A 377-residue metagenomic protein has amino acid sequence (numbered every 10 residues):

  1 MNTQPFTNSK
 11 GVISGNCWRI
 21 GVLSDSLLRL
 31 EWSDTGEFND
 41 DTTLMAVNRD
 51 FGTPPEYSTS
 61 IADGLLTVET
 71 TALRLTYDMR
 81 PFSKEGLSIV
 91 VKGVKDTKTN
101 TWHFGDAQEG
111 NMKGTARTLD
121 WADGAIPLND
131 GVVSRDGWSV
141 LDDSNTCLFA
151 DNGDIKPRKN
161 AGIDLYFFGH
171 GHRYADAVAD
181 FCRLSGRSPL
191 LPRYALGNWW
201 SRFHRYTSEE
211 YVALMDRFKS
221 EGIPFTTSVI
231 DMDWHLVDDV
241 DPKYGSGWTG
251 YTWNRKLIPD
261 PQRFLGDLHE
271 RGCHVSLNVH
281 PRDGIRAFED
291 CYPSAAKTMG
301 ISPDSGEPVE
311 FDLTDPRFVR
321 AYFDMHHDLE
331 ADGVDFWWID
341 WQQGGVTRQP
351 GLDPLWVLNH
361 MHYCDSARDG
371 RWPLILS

Functional and structural regions predicted by a protein language model:
M1-T7: Short, Gly/Pro- and small/polar-rich lid/capping loops
L23-D63: A low-complexity, Ser/Thr/Gly/Pro-enriched, surface-exposed linker/loop concept that marks segments flanking
D41, R80, L87-I89, D142-D143 (+5 more regions): Short, solvent-exposed loop/turn and secondary-structure capping segments
T59-A195, R202-F203, S208, A213-S220: Catalytic and substrate-binding clefts that recognize carbohydrates or anionic sugar/phosphate headgroups
P189-V346: Aromatic-lined carbohydrate-binding/catalytic grooves of carbohydrate-active enzymes
H327, G351-I375: Catalytic-core region of carbohydrate-active enzymes that cleave or remodel glycosidic bonds
